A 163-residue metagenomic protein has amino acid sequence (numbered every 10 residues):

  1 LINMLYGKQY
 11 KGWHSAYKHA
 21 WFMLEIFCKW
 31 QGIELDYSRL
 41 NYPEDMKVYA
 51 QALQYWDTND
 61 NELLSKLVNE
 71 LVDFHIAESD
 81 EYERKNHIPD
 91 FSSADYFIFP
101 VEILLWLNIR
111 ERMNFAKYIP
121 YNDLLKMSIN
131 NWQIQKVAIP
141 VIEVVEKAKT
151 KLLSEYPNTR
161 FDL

Functional and structural regions predicted by a protein language model:
L1-H75: Eukaryote-skewed repeat-based solenoidal scaffolds used as protein-protein interaction platforms, primarily
N3-G7, T58, D73-D80, N130 (+2 more regions): Generic surface-pattern signal
K8-K11, K18, K29, K47 (+6 more regions): Context-gated lysine
S15, S38, S65, S79 (+3 more regions): Generic serine detector
A50-A116: Intrinsically disordered, low-complexity segments enriched in Gly and acidic/Ser/Thr residues that form flexible
P89-L163: C-terminal structured domains
